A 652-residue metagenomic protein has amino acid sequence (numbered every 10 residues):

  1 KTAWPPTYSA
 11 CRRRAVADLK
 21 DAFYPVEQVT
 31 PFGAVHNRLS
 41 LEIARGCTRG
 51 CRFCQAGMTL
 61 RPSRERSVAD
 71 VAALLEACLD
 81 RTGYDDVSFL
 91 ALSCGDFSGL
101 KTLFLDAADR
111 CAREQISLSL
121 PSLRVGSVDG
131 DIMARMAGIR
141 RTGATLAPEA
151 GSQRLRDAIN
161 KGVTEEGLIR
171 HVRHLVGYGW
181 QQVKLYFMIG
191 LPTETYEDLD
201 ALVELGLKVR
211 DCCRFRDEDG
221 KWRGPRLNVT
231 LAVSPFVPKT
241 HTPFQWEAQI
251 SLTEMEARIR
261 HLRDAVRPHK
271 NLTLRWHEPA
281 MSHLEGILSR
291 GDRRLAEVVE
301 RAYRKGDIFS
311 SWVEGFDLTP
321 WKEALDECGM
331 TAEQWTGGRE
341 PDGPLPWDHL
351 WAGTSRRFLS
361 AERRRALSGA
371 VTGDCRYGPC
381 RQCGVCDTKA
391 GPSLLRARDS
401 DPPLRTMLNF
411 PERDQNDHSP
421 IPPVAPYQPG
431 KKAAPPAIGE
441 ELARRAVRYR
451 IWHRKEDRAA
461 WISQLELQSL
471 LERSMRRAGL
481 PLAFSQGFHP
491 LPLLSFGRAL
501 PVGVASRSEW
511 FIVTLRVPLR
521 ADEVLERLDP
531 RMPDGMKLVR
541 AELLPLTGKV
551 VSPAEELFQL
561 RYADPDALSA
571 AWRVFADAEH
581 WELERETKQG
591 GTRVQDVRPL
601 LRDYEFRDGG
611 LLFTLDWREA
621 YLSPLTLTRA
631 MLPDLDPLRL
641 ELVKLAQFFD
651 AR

Functional and structural regions predicted by a protein language model:
K1-A56, P62-S63, A69, R301 (+1 more regions): Acidic, low-complexity intrinsically disordered segments
R49, S98, V128-I132, R154-I159 (+5 more regions): Flexible glycine/acidic-rich beta-alpha junction loops that bind and position SAM and/or redox cofactors in anaerobic
E76-T230, S234: Conserved SAM/AdoMet-binding glycine-rich loop
P238-T240, L482-R516, P545: Short, charge-patterned binding micro-sites
P268-P436: Radical SAM enzyme core and accessory elements
A443-A446, W461, S469, D577-R652: Core RNA-modification/binding signature centered on pseudouridine synthases
R507-Q559: Ordered, amphipathic secondary-structure segments that act as subunit-interaction surfaces in large macromolecular
E523-M532, S569-A578, L627-R629: Short amphipathic alpha-helices in soluble, non-transmembrane regions that often serve as interface/regulatory elements
